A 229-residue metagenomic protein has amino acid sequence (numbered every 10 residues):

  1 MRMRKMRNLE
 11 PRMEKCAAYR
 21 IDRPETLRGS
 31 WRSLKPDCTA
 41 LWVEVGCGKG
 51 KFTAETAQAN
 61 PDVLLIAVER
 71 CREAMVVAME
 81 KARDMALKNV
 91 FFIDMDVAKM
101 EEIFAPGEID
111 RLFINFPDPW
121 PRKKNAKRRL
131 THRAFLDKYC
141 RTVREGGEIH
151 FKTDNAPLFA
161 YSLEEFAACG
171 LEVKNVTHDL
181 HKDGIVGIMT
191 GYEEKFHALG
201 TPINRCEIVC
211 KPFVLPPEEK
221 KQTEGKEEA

Functional and structural regions predicted by a protein language model:
M1-L41, K51-Q58: S-adenosyl-L-methionine
G46-G48: Class I SAM-dependent methyltransferase "Motif I" SAM/SAH-binding loop
C71: Conserved SAM/SAH-binding beta-strand->alpha-helix loop
M75-V76, F159: Short alpha-helix immediately C-terminal to the canonical SAM-binding loop
E80-P106: S-adenosyl-L-methionine
T131-E145: A short glycine-rich, Lys/Arg-flanked "PGG" loop and its adjoining helix->strand segment in the class I
G146-T153: Conserved beta-strand signature within the Rossmann-like core of class I S-adenosyl-L-methionine
S162-E164, C169-A229: Class I S-adenosyl-L-methionine
